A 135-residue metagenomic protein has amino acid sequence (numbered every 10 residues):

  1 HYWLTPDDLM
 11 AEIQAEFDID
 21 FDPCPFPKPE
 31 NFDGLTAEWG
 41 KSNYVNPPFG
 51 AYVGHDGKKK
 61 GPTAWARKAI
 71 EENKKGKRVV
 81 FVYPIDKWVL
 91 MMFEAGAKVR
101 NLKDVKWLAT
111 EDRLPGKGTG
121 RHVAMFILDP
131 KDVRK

Functional and structural regions predicted by a protein language model:
H1-K135: Class I S-adenosyl-L-methionine-dependent methyltransferase catalytic core
